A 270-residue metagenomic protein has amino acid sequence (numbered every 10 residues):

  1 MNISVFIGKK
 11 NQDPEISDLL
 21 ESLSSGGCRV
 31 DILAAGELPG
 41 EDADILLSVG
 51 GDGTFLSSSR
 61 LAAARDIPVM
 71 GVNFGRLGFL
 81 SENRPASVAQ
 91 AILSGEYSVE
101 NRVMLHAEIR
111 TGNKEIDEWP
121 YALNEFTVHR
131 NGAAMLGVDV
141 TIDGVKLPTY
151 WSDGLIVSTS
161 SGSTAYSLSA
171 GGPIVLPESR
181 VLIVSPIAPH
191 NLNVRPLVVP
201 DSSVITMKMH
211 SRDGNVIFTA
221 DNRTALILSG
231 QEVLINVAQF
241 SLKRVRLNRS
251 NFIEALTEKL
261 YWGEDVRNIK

Functional and structural regions predicted by a protein language model:
M1-I45, V49, S57, L61 (+2 more regions): ATP/NTP phosphate-donor binding region
L47, N73, F126, N222: A residue-level signal for conserved active-site and pocket-lining positions in enzyme catalytic cores
G51-T54, L77, S161-S163: Short glycine-rich anion-binding loops that position phosphate/pyrophosphate groups of nucleotides and phosphorylated
D66-M70: Proline-centered loop/turn at the N-terminus of a beta-strand
L77-D153: Catalytic core of DAGKc-family lipid kinases
N101-L105, A122-N124, A134-V138, D153-L155 (+5 more regions): A generic structural signal for short beta-strands and their flanking turns/coil linkers
P120, V128, I142-K146, R195-K270: ATP/nucleoside-binding phosphotransfer catalytic cores, i.e., glycine-rich phosphate-binding loops
S152-N193: Gly/Ser/Thr-rich active-site loops/lids in small-molecule metabolic enzymes that frequently grip phosphoryl groups
